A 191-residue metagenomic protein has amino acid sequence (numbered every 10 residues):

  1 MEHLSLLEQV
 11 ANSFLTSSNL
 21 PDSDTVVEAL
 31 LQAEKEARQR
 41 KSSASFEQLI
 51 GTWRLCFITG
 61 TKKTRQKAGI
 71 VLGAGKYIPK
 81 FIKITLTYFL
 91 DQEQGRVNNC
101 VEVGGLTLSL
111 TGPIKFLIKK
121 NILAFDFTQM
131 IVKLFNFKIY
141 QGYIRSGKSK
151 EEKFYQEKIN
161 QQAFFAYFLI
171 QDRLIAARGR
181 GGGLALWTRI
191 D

Functional and structural regions predicted by a protein language model:
E2-D191: Soluble ligand-binding/transfer domains with enclosed cavities or grooves
